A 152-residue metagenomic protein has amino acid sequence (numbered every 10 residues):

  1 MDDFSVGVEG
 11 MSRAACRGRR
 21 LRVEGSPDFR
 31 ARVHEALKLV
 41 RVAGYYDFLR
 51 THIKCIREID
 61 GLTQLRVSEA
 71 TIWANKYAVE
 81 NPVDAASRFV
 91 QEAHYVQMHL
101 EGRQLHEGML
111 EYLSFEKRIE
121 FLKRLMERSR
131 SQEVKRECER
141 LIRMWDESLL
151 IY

Functional and structural regions predicted by a protein language model:
G7-A70: Auxiliary, metal-adjacent structural segments of Zn-dependent hydrolase domains
L21-D28, V79, E101-L105: Second-shell loop/turn segments in exported
R32, A36-L39, E92, F121 (+1 more regions): Charge-rich, solvent-exposed alpha-helical interaction surfaces
R41-Y45, M98, I119-M126: Sec-exported extracytoplasmic/periplasmic mature domains
W73-R88: Short pre-active-site segment immediately N-terminal to the catalytic Zn-binding motif
S87-L100: Active-site recognition of the HExxH zinc-binding catalytic motif
H106-L141: Post-HExxH zinc-binding segment in Zn-dependent metallohydrolases
W145-Y152: Amphipathic alpha-helical coiled-coil segments
